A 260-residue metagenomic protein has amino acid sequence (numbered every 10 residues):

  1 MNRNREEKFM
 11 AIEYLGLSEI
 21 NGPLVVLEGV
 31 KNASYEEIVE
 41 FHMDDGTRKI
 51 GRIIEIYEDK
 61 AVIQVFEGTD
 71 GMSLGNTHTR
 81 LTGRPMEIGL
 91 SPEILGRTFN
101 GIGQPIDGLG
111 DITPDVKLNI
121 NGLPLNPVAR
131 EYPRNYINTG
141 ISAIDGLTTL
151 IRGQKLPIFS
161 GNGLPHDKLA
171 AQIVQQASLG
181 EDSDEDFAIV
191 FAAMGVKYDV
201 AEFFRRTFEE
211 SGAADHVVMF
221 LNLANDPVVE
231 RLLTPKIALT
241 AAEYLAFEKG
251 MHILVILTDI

Functional and structural regions predicted by a protein language model:
N2-E13, E19-T139: Acidic-enriched and Gly/Ser
L15, I38, V62, T77-H78 (+7 more regions): Structural motif
N32-Y35, E40-D44, I173-Q176, R205-S211 (+1 more regions): Short, solvent-exposed amphipathic alpha-helical segments in soluble enzyme and RNA/protein-processing domains
T79-R80, M86, L90-E93, I106-K155 (+4 more regions): P-loop NTPase nucleotide-binding/switch module
T98, D167-K168, E202-F203: Phosphate-binding Walker
S160-G161: The Walker A (P-loop) glycine that initiates the GxxxxGKT/S ATP-binding motif of P-loop NTPases
P165-L169, I173-Q176, E181-F187, A193-M194 (+2 more regions): Conserved P-loop NTPase nucleotide-binding/switch module
Y198-R206: Short, surface-exposed alpha-helical segments at coil->helix boundaries
